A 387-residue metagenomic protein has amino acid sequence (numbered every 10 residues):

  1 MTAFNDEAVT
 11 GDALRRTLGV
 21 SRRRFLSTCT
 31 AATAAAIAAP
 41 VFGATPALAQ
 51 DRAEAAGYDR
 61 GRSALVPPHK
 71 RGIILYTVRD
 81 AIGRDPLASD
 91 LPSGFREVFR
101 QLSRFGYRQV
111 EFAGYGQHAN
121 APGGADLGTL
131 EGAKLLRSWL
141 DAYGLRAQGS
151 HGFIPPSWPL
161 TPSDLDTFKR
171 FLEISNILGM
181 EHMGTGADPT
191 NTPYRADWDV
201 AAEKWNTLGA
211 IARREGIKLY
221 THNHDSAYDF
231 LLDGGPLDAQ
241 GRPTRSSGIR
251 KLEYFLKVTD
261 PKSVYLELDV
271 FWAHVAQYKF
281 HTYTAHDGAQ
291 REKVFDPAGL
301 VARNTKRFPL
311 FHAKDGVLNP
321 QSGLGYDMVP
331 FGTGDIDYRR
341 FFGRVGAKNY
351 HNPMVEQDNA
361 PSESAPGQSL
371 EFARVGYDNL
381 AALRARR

Functional and structural regions predicted by a protein language model:
M1-S21: N-terminal secretory signal peptides
G19-R24, A35-A56: N-terminal twin-arginine translocation
S27-A38, R60, W139-D141, R146 (+2 more regions): Active-site acidic/histidine proton-transfer and metal-coordination neighborhood in alpha/beta enzyme cores
G61-P68, F99-R104, A125-Q148, T167-G179 (+5 more regions): Acidic (Asp/Glu)-rich catalytic clusters
H69-L75, V110-F112, A147-G152, M183-T185 (+4 more regions): Hydrophobic faces of well-ordered beta-strands that scaffold small-molecule active sites in alpha/beta enzyme cores
D85-L102, T161-E173, K293-L300, Y338: Short, acidic/polar
S93-G116, L178-G179: Catalytic domains of carbohydrate-active enzymes, especially glycoside hydrolases
A212-P330, D335: Acidic/histidine-rich catalytic cores of soluble enzymes
